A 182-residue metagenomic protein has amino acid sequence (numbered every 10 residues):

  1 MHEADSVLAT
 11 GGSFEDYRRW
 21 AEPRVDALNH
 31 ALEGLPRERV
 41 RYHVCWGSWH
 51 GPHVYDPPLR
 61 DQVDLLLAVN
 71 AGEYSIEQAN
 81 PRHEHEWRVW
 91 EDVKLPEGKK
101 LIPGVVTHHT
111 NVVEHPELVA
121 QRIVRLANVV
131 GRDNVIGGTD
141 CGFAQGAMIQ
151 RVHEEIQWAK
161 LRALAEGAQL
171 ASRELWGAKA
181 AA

Functional and structural regions predicted by a protein language model:
M1-A182: Domain-level signal for soluble alpha/beta catalytic cores
